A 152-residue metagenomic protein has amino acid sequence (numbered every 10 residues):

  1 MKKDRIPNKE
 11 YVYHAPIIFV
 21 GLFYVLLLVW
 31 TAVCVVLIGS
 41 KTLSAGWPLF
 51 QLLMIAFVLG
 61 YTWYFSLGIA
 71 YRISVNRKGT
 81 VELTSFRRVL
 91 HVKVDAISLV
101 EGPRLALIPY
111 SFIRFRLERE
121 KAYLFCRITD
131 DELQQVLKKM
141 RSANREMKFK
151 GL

Functional and structural regions predicted by a protein language model:
M1-A45, K121-A122: N-terminal membrane-targeting/pre-transmembrane regions
T31-C34, R72-V81, V100-S111, R145-E146: Juxtamembrane/interfacial segments around transmembrane helices
V35-I38, M54-V58, S74, Y110-F115: Short amphipathic alpha-helical segments, especially helix-boundary/capping motifs
T42-I55: Hydrophobic alpha-helical transmembrane segments
L53-F57, V94-I97: Short Pro/Gly-enriched beta-strand edge/turn motifs at strand-loop
V58-V92: Conserved beta-hairpin
L83-K138, G151-L152: Non-transmembrane, membrane-adjacent beta-strand/coil modules in membrane-associated proteins and peripheral
